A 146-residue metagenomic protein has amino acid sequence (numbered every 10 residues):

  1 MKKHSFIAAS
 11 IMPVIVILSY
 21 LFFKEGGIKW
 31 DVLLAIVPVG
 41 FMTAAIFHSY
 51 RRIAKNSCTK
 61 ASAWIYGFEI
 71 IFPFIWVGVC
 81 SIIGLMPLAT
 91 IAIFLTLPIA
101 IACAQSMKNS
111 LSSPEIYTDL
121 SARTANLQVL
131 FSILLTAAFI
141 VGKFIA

Functional and structural regions predicted by a protein language model:
M1-F47, N56, K60-A146: Hydrophobic alpha-helical transmembrane segments
